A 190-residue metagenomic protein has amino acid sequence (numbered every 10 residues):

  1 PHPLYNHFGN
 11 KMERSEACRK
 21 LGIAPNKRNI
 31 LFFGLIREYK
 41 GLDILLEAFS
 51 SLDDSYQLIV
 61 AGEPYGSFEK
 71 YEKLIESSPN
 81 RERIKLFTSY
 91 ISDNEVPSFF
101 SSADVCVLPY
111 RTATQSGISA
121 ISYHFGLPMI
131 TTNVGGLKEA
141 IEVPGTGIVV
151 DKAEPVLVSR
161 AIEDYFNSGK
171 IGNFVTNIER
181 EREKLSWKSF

Functional and structural regions predicted by a protein language model:
P3-K20, P25-N26: Acidic anion/phosphate-binding donor-loop and adjacent secondary structure in glycosyltransferase catalytic cores
L4, F33, Q57-E72, S89: Glycosyltransferase donor-sugar binding loop
A24-K40, L46-F49, I59: Conserved donor-binding/catalytic core segment of Leloir-type glycosyltransferases
Y71-P97: Nucleotide-activated donor-binding/catalytic signature segment of Leloir-type glycosyltransferases, i.e., the conserved
S98-T114, L127: Acidic donor-binding loop of glycosyltransferase active sites
P128-T131, I141: Short hydrophobic beta-strand element within catalytic cores of glycosyltransferases and related nucleotide-activated
V143-P144, I148-P155, E163-G169: Conserved acidic donor-binding segment of nucleotide-sugar-dependent glycosyltransferases
G169-F190: A charged, aromatic-enriched C-terminal amphipathic alpha-helix characteristic of glycosyltransferases across folds
